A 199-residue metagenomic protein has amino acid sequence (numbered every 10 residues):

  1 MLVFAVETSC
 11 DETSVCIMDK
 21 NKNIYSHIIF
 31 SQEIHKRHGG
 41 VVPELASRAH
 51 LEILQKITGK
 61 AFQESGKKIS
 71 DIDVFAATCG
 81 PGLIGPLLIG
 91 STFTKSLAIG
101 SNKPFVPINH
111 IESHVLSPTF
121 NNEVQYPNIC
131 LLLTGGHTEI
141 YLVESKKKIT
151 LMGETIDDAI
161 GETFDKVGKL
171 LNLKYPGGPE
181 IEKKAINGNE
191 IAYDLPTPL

Functional and structural regions predicted by a protein language model:
L2-D71, A77-P81, H110, H114: N-terminal beta-alpha supersecondary unit
V3-A5, A76, P86, N128-L132: Short glycine-aspartate micro-motif
A5-S9, C16, S26-H27, L131-L133 (+1 more regions): A short helix-loop
C10-E12, L45, A49-I53, T92 (+4 more regions): Conserved active-site and cofactor/substrate-binding residues in soluble primary-metabolism enzymes
A77-S101: Short Gly/Thr/Asp-enriched flexible loops that form oxyanion-binding sites at enzyme active sites
T78, I89, F105-E112, L131-L133 (+1 more regions): Active-site nucleophile and cofactor-binding loops and adjacent substrate-binding regions of central metabolic enzymes
T94-H114, G153: Short, acidic/small-residue loops that bind anionic groups at enzyme active sites
P107-I129: Conserved phosphate-binding catalytic cores of ATP/NTP-utilizing and phosphoryl-transfer enzymes
